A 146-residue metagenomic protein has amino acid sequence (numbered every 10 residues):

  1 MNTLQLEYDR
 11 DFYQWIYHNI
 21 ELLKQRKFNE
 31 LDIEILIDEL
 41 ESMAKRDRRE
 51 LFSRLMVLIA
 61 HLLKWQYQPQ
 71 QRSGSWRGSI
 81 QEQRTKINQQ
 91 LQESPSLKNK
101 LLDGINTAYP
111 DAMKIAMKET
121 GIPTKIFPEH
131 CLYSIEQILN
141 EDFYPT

Functional and structural regions predicted by a protein language model:
M1-T146: Surface/interface-facing alpha-helical segments and adjacent flexible terminal/loop regions used for partner/assembly
